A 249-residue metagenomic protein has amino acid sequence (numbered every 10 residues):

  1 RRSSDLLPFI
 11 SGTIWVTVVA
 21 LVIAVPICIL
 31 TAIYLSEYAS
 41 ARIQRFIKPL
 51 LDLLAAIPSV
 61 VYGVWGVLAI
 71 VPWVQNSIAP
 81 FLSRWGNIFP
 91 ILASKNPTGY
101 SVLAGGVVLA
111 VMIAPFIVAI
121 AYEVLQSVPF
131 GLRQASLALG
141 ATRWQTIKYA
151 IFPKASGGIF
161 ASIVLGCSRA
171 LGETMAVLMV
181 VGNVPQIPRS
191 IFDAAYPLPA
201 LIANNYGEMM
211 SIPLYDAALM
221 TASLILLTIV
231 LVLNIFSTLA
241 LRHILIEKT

Functional and structural regions predicted by a protein language model:
R2-S3: Short, small-residue-biased leader/transition segments that mark boundaries at the very start of proteins
F9, T13, P49-D52, A56 (+2 more regions): Residue-level signal for discrete positions within transmembrane alpha-helices of multi-pass small-molecule
S11, W15-I23, I27, T31 (+3 more regions): Hydrophobic alpha-helical transmembrane segments of multipass integral membrane proteins, especially permease/channel
A20-L51, V64, S237-I246: Transmembrane-helix boundary motif in ABC transporter permease subunits
L53, I57, I117-A121, V128-P129 (+2 more regions): Transmembrane alpha-helices
L54-G105: Generic hydrophobic transmembrane alpha-helix motif, especially the helices
S94, V177-L227: Interhelical loop and adjacent transmembrane-helix boundary motif in polytopic membrane transport permeases
Y122-Q126, F130, L137, G207-T249: C-terminal transmembrane helix and the adjacent membrane-cytosol boundary/short C-terminal tail of inner/organellar
